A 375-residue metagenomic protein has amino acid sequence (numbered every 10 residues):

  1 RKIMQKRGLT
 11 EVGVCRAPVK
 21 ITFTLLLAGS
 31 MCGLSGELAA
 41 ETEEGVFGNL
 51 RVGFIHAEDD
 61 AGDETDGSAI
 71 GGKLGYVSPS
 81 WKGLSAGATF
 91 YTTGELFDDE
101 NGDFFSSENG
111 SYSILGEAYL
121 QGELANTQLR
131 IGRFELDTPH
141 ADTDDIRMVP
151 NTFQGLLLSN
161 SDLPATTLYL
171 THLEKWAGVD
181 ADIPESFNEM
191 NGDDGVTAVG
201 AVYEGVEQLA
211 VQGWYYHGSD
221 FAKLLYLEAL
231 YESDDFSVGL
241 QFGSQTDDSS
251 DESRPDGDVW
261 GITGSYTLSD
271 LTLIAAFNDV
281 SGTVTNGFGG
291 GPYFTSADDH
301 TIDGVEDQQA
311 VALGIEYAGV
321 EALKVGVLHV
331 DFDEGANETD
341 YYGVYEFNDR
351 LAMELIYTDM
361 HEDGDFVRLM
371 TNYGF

Functional and structural regions predicted by a protein language model:
R1-A17: N-terminal secretory signal peptides that target proteins for export/translocation
F23-L136, L156-D162, L230-F236, L313-A318 (+2 more regions): Beta-barrel outer-membrane channel/assembly domains of diderm bacteria
R51-I55, Y91-T93, T171-K175, Y216-G218 (+4 more regions): Active-site beta-loop-alpha junctions enriched in small/polar residues
A57-D59, F97, L129, H140 (+9 more regions): Intrinsically disordered, low-complexity acidic/polar segments
D60-D66, T143-P150, K175-V179, N191-G195 (+5 more regions): Solvent-exposed loop/turn segments connecting transmembrane beta-strands in outer-membrane beta-barrel proteins
E64-A88, Q154-L170, R254-T283: Internal hydrophobic scaffold segments of catalytic domains
D99-E117, T127-S219, T285-A310: Surface-exposed coil loops of outer-membrane beta-barrel proteins
Y203-Q208, Y226-F332: Detector for outer-membrane/organellar transmembrane beta-barrel domains, recognizing the amphipathic beta-strand
